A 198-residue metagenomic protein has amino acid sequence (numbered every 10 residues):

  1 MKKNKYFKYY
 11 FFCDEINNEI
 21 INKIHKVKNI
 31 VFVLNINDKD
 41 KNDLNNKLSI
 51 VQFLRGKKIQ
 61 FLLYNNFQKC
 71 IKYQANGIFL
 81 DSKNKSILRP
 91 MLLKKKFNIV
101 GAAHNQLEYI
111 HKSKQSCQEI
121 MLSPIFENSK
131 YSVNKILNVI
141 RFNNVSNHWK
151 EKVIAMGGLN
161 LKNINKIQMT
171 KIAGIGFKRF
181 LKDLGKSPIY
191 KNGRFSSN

Functional and structural regions predicted by a protein language model:
K3, N29-K94: N-terminal active-site wall of soluble small-molecule enzyme domains
K3-E19, I99-G101, V153: Active-site mouth loops of central-metabolism enzymes
Y10-C13, D38-D40, R55-K57, N98 (+1 more regions): Short, flexible loop segments at the rims of nucleotide/cofactor-binding pockets, characterized by
N18-I21, K39-L44, K85-L88, Y109-I110 (+2 more regions): Short, charged/polar "capping" segments at the starts of alpha-helices and the immediately preceding loops
I21-I24, F61-L80, G101-Q118, N147-I154 (+2 more regions): Catalytic cores of alpha/beta
H25-I30, M121-P124: Short, basic/glycine-rich phosphate-binding loops at helix/coil junctions that contact nucleotide phosphates
N45-F61, P90-Q106, K135-G158, N198: Alpha-helix-loop-beta-strand connector modules within alpha/beta enzyme cores
I78-M91, M121-I136, G158-N198: Glycine-rich phosphate-binding active-site loops on the catalytic face of alpha/beta enzymes
